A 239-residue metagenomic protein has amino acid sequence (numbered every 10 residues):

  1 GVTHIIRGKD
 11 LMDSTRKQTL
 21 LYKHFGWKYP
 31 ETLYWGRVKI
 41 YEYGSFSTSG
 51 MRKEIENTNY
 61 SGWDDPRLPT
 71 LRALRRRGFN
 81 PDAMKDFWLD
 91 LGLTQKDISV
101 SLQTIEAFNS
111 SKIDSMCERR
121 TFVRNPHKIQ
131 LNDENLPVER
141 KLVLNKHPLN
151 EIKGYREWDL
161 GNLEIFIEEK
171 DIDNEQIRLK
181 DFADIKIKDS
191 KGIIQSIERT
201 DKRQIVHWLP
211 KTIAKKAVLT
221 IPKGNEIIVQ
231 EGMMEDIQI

Functional and structural regions predicted by a protein language model:
G1-L93: Alpha-helical recognition segments enriched in aromatics with Gly/Pro capping that present substrate-recognition
R77-D82, L91-I239: Basic, alpha-helical terminal appendages of large translation-related enzymes
